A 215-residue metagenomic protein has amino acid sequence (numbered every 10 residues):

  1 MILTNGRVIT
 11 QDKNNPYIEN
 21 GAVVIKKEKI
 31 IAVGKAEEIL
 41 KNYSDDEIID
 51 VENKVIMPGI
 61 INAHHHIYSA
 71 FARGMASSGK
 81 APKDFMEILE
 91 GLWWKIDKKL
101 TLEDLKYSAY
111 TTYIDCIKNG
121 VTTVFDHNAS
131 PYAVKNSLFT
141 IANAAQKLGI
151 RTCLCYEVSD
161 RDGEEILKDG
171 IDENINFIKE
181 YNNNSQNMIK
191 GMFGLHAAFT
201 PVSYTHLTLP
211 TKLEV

Functional and structural regions predicted by a protein language model:
M1-N42, K54-V55: N-terminal metal-binding scaffold of metallo-dependent hydrolase/deaminase domains
G6, V23, E28, N53 (+4 more regions): Divalent metal-coordination and catalytic microenvironments
G59-A70: Histidine-centered catalytic micro-motifs
F71-L105, D162-G163: Active-site gating loops and adjacent loop-to-helix segments of metal-dependent hydrolytic enzymes
A109-G163, Q186-T200: Divalent metal-dependent hydrolysis catalytic cores, especially in the metallo-beta-lactamase
F139-K147, D169-N176, E180, Y204: Alpha-helical scaffolding segments of alpha/beta enzyme cores, especially the outer helices of TIM-barrel or partial
T205-T211: Conserved small/polar residues in nucleotide/adenosyl-binding loops
